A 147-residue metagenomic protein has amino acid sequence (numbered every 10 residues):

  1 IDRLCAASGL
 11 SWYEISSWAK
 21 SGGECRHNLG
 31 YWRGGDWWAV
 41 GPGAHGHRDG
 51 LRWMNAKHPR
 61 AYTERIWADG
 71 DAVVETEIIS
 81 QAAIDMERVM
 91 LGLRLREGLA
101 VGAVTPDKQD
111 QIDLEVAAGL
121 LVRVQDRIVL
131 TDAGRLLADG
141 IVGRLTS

Functional and structural regions predicted by a protein language model:
I1-P106: C-terminal scaffold of the Radical SAM
A103-A118: Short amphipathic alpha-helical interaction segments
V116-D126: A short, conserved structural fragment
R127-T131: Minor-groove-contacting beta-hairpin "wing" of winged helix-turn-helix DNA-binding domains
A133-S147: Short, amphipathic alpha-helical interaction segments positioned at domain boundaries
